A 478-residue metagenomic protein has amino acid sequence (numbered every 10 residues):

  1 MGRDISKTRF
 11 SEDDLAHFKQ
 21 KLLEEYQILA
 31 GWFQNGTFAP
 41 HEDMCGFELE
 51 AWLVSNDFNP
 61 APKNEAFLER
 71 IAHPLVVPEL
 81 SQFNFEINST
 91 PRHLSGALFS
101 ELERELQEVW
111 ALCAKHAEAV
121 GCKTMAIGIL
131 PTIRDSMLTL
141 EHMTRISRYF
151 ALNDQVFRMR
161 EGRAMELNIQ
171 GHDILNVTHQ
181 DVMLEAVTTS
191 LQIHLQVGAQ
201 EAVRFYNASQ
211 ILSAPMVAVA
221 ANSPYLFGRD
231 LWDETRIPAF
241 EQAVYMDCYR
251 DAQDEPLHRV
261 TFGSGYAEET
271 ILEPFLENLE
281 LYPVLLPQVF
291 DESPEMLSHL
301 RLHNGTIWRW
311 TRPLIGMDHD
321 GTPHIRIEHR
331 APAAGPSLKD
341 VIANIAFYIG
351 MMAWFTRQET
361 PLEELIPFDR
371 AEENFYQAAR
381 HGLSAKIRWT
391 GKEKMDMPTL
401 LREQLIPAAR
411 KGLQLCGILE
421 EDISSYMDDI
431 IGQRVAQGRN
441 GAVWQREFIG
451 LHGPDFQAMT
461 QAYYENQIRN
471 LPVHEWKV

Functional and structural regions predicted by a protein language model:
M1-V478: Phosphate/nucleotide-binding catalytic core
